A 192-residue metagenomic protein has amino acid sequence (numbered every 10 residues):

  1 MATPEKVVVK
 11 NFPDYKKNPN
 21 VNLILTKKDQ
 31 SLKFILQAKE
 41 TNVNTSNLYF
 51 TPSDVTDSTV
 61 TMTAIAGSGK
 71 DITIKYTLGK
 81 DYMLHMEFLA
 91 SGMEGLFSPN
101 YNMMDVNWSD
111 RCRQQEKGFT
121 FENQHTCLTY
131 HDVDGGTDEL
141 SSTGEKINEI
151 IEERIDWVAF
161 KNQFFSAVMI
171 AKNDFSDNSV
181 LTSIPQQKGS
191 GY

Functional and structural regions predicted by a protein language model:
M1-Y192: Soluble non-transmembrane domains of integral membrane proteins
